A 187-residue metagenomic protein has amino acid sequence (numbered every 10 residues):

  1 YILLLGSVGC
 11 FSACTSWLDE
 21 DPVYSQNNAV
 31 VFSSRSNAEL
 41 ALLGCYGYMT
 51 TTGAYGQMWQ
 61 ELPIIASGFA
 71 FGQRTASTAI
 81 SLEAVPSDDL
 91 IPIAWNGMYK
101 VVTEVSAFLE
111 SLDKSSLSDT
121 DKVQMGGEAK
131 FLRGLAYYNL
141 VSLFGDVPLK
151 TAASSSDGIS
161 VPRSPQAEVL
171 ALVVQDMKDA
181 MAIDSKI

Functional and structural regions predicted by a protein language model:
Y1-L4: Sec-dependent signal peptide recognition, specifically the positively charged N-region followed immediately by
C14-D19, D146-V147, V174-D184: Aromatic-residue-lined binding/catalytic grooves and analogous aromatic/hydrophobic interfacial grooves in multimeric
C14-Q60: Membrane-proximal, proline-rich intrinsically disordered regions
V23-N27, A84-V85, T151-G158: Short linear capping/connector segments at secondary-structure termini
E39, G47-M49, A76-F144, G158-A167 (+1 more regions): Conserved, well-structured interaction surfaces
A54-E61, A136-V147: Conserved alpha-helical segments that form or flank metal/cofactor-binding pockets of metalloenzymes
